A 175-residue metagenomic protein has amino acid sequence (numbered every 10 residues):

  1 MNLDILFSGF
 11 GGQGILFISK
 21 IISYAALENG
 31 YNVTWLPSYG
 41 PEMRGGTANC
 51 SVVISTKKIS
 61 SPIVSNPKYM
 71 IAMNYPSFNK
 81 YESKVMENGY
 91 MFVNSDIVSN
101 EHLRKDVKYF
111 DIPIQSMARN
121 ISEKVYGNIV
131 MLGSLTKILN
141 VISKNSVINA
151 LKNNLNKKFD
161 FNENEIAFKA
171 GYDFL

Functional and structural regions predicted by a protein language model:
M1-L175: Active-site cofactor/cluster-binding pocket
